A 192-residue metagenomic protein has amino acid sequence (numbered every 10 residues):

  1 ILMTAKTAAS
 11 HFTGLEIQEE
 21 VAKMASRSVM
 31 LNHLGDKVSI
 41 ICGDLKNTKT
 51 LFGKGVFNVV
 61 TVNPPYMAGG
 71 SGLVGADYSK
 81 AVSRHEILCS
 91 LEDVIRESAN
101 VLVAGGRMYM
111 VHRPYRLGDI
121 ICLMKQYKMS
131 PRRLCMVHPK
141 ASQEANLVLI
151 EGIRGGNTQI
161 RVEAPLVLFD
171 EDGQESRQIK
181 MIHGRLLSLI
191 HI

Functional and structural regions predicted by a protein language model:
I1-S10: Conserved SAM-binding loop of SAM-dependent methyltransferases across substrates and taxa, primarily the Class I
H11-E16: Conserved SAM-binding motif I beta-strand of class I
Q18-E20: Conserved SAM/SAH-binding beta-strand->alpha-helix loop
A22-S26, L117: Short alpha-helix immediately C-terminal to the canonical SAM-binding loop
S26-K54: S-adenosyl-L-methionine
G55, P64-D93: Mobile active-site "lid"/loop adjacent to the S-adenosyl-L-methionine
L88-A145, L149: Conserved Class I SAM-dependent methyltransferase catalytic core
I190-I192: Conserved small/polar residues in nucleotide/adenosyl-binding loops
